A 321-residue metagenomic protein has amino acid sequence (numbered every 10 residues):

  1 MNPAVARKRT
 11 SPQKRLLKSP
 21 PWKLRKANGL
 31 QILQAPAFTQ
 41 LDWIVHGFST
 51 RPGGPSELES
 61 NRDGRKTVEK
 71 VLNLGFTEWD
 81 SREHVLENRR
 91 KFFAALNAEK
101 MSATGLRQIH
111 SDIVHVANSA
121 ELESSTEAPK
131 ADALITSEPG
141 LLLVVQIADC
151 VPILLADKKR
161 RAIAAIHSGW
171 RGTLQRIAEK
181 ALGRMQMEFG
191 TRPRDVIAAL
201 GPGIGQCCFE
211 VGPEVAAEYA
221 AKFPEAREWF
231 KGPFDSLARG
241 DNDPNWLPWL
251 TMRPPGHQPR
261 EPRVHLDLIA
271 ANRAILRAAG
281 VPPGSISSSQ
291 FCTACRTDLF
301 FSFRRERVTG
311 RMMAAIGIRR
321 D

Functional and structural regions predicted by a protein language model:
M1-D321: Active-site microenvironment for binding and transforming phosphate-containing groups
